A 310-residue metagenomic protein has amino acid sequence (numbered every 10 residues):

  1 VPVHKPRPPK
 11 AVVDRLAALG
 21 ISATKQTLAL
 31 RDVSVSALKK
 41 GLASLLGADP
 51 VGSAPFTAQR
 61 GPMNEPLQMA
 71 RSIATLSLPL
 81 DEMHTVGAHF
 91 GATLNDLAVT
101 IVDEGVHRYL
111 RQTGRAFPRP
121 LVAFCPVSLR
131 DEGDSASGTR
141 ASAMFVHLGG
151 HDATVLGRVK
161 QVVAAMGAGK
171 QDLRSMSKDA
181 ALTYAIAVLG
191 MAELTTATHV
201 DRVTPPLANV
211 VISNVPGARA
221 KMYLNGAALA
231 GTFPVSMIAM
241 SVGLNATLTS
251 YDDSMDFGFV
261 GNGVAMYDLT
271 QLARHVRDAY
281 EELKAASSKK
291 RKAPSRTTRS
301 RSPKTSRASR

Functional and structural regions predicted by a protein language model:
V1-V242, A246-R277, E281-R310: Soluble acyl-CoA-dependent acyltransferase catalytic core bearing the H(X)4D motif
